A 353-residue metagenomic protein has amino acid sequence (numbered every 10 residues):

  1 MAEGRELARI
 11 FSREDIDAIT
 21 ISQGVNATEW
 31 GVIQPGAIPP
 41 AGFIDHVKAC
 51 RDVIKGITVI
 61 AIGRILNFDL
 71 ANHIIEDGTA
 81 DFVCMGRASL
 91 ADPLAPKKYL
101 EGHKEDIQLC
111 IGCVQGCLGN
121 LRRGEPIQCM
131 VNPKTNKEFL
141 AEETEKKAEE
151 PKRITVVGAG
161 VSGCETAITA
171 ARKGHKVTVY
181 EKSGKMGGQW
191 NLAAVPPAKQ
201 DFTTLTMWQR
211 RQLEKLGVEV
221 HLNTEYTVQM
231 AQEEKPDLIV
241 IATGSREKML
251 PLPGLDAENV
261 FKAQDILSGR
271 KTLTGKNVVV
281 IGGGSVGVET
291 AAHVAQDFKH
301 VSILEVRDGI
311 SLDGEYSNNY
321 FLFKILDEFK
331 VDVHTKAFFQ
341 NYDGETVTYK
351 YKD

Functional and structural regions predicted by a protein language model:
M1-V157, V161, E165-R172, K176-V177 (+3 more regions): Flavin-dependent oxidoreductase catalytic cores
R13-D17, A49-T58, Q209-H221, F329-D332: A structural motif corresponding to the C-terminal end of an alpha-helix and its immediate exit/capping segment
I16, A80, L213, P236-D237: Local beta-strand N-terminus motif with an aromatic residue
I21, M85, I239-A242, V280: Redox-cofactor binding/interface segments in oxidoreductases and associated redox assembly factors
I33-P39, E142-K146, P151-I154, L192-T204 (+3 more regions): Short, contiguous acidic/charged loop-to-helix segments that flank catalytic cores in large enzymes
G63, T206, L222-E225, T243 (+3 more regions): Short loop/edge segments at beta-strand edges and connector loops that shape dinucleotide/nucleotide cofactor-binding
A148-K182, H221-K235, A242-D256, Q264-Y316 (+1 more regions): Rossmann-like dinucleotide/flavin-binding elements
K176-L216, A292-F338: Rossmann-like dinucleotide-binding cores of NAD(P)H-dependent redox enzymes
